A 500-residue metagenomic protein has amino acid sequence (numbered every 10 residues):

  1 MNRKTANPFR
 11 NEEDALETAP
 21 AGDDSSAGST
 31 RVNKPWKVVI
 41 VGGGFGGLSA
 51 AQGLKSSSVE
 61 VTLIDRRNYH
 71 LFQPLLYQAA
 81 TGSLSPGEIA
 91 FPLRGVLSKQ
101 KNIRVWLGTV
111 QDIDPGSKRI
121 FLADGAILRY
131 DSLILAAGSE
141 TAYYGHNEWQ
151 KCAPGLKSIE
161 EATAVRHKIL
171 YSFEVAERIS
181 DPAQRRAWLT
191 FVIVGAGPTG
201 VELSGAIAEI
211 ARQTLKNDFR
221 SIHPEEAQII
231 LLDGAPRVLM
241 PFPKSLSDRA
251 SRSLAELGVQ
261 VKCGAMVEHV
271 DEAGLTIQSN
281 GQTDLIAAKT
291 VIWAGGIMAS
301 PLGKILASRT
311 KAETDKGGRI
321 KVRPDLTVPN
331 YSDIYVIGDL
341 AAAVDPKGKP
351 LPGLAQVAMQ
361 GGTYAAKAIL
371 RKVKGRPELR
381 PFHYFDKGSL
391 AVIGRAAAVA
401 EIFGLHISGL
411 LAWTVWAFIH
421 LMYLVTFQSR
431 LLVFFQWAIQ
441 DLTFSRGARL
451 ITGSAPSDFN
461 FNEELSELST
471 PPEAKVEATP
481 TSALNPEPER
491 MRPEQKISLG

Functional and structural regions predicted by a protein language model:
M1-S25, P35, V357, G361 (+1 more regions): C-terminal, flexible cofactor-proximal segment of oxidoreductases
N2-L107, Q111, F191, P198-F242 (+2 more regions): Beta1-alpha1 glycine-rich phosphate/pyrophosphate-binding loop at the start of Rossmann-like nucleotide-binding domains
N2-W36, I103-V194, G281, I292: FAD-binding core/adjacent interface of flavoenzyme oxidoreductases
N7-R10, L16, K101-G116, A208-P324 (+2 more regions): A Rossmann-like FAD-binding core segment of flavoenzymes
A15, G22-S25, C152-S180, G274 (+1 more regions): FAD-site-proximal beta/loop scaffold in flavoenzymes
V39-V41, R129-E140, V267, I286-G296 (+1 more regions): Short hydrophobic core segments
R185-R249, Q260-K262, P352-P381, K387-L390: Rossmann-like dinucleotide-binding core of oxidoreductases
